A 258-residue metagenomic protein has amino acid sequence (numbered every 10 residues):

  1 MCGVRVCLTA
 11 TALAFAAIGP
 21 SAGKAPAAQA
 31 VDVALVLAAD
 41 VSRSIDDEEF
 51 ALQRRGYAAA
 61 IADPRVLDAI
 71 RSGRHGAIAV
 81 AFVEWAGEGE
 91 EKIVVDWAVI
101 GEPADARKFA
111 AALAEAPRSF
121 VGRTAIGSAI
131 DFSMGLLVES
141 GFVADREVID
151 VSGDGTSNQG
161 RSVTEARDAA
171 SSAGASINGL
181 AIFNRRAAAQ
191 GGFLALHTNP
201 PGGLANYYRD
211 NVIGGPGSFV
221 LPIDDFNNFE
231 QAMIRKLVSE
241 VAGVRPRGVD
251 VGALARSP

Functional and structural regions predicted by a protein language model:
C7-G19: Bacterial N-terminal signal peptides
A30-V94, A129, S133, V148-S152 (+1 more regions): Von Willebrand factor
A38-E48, V80, D96, A112-R123 (+3 more regions): Second-shell loop/turn segments in exported
I70, T156-Y207: VWA/integrin I-like adhesion module and closely mimicked acidic/polar interface patches used
G73-A112, G192-P201, A205, R209: Short beta-strand-loop
K92, R107-E147, A181-F183, A187-Q190 (+1 more regions): Von Willebrand factor
R123-A173, P258: Exposed acidic/Ser/Thr-rich ligand/metal-binding surfaces
I182-R245: Von Willebrand factor A/integrin I-like adhesion domains
